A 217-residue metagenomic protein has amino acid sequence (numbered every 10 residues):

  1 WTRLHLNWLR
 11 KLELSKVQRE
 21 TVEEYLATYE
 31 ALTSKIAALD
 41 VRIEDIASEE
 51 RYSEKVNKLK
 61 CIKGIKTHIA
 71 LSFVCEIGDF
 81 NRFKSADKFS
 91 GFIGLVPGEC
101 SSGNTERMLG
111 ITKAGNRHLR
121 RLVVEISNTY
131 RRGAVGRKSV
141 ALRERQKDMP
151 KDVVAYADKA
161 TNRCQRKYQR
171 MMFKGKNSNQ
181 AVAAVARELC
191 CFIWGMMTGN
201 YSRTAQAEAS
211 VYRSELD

Functional and structural regions predicted by a protein language model:
W1-K58, Q146-D148: Glycine-rich, often acidic, oxyanion-interacting loops/wings at catalytic, nucleic-acid, or phospho-protein interfaces
W1-R10, N81, T105, D158 (+1 more regions): HhH-family (HhH-GPD) DNA N-glycosylase catalytic core used in base-excision repair
W1-R3, R42-I43, S102-T105, A134-V140 (+2 more regions): Short coil/turn segments at secondary-structure boundaries
V22-Y29, E49-S53, K63, L109-K113 (+1 more regions): Conserved phosphate/pyrophosphate-binding and hydrolysis machinery centered on Walker-type P-loop NTPases, extending
I36-L39, G78-R82, T129-K138, C190-A205: Short helix-capping/linker segments at secondary-structure and domain boundaries
N57-C61, T67, F73-K174, R213-D217: Phosphate-backbone recognition surface of nucleic-acid-processing proteins
R166-D217: Basic, amphipathic alpha-helical segments enriched in Lys/Arg and hydrophobic/aromatic residues
